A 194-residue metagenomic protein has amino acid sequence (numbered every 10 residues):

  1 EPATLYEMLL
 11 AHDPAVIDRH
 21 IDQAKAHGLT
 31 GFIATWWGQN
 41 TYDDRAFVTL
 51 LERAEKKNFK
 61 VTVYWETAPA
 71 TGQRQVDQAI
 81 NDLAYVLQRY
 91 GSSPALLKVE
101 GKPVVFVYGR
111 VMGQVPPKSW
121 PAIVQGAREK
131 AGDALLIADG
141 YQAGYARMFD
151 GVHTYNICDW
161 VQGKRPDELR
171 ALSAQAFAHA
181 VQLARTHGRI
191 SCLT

Functional and structural regions predicted by a protein language model:
E1-T194: Glycan-processing catalytic domains of CAZymes
